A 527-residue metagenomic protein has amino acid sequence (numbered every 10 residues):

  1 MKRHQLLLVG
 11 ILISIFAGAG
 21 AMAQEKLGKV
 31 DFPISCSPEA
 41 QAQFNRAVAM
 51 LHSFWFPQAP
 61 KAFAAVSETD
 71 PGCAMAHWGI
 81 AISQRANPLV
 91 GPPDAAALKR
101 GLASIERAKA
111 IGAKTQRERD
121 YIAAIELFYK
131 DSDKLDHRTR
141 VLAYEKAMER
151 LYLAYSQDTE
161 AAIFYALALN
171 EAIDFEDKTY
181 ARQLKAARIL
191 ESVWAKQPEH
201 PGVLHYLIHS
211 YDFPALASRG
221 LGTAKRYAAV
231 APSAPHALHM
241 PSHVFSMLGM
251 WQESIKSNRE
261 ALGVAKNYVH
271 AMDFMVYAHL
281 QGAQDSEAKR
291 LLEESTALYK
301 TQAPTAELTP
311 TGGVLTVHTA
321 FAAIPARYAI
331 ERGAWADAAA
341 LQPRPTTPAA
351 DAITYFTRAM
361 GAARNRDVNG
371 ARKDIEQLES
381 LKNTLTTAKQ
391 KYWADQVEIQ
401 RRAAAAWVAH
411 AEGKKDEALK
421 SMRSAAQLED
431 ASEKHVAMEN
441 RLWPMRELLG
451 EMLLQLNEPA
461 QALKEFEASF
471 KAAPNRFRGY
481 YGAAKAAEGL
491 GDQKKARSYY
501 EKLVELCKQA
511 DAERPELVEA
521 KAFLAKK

Functional and structural regions predicted by a protein language model:
P38-R46, G72-N87, A113-D133, Q157-F175 (+7 more regions): Amphipathic alpha-helical repeat scaffolds of TPR domains
F44, M75-G79, I163, H205-Y206 (+8 more regions): Alpha-solenoid helical repeat scaffolds
M50, Q84, L127, L169 (+8 more regions): Residue at a conserved register position within TPR or TPR-like alpha-solenoid repeats
E68-T69, Y152-A154, W194-K196, R226-S233 (+7 more regions): Solenoid-like repeat scaffolds
A74, A81, R85, P93-A113 (+6 more regions): TPR/TPR-like (Sel1-like) alpha-helical repeat modules
